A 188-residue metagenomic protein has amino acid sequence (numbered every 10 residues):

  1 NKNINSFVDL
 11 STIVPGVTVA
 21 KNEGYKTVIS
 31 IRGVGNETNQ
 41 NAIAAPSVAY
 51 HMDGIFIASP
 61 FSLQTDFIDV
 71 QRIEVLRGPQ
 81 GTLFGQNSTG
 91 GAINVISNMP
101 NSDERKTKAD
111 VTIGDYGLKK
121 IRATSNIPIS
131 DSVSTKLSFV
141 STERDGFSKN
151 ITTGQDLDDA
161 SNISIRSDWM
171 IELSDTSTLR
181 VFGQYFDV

Functional and structural regions predicted by a protein language model:
N1, D9-T12, I31-G33, I73-V75 (+1 more regions): N-terminal secretion/transport leader regions
N1-K2, V8-T12, G16, N126 (+1 more regions): N-terminal Sec signal peptide and the immediately downstream disordered periplasmic leader that contains the TonB box
I4, V8-S11, V28, F67-V70 (+1 more regions): Extracytoplasmic/secreted envelope proteins and their assembly/folding machinery, especially bacterial periplasmic
V8-I55: Extracytoplasmic beta-strand/coil segments of soluble accessory domains associated with Gram-negative outer-membrane
V17-V19, E37-N39, I57-S59, Q80-L83 (+2 more regions): Short beta-strands and strand-coil junctions in structured, solvent-facing domains, enriched
N39-N41, S47-P79: Short acidic/polar hinge/loop motifs at secondary-structure boundaries that mediate gating or recognition
P46-S47, S59, I68-Q71, T82-N150 (+2 more regions): Outer-membrane beta-barrel translocator/receptor signature
T178-V188: Flexible loop and strand-edge segments within Gram-negative outer membrane beta-barrel domains
